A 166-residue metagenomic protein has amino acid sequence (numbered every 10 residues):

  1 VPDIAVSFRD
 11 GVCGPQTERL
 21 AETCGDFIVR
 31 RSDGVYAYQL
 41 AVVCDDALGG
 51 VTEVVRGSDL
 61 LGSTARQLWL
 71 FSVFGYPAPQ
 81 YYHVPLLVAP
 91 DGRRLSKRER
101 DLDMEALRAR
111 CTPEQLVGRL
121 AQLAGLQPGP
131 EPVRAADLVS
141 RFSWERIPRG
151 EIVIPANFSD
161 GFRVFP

Functional and structural regions predicted by a protein language model:
V1-S96, D103-L107, A156-P166: Active-site cores that bind ATP or allylic diphosphates and position pyrophosphate for catalysis
R93-L95, L102-P166: Non-catalytic terminal extensions that flank enzyme cores
